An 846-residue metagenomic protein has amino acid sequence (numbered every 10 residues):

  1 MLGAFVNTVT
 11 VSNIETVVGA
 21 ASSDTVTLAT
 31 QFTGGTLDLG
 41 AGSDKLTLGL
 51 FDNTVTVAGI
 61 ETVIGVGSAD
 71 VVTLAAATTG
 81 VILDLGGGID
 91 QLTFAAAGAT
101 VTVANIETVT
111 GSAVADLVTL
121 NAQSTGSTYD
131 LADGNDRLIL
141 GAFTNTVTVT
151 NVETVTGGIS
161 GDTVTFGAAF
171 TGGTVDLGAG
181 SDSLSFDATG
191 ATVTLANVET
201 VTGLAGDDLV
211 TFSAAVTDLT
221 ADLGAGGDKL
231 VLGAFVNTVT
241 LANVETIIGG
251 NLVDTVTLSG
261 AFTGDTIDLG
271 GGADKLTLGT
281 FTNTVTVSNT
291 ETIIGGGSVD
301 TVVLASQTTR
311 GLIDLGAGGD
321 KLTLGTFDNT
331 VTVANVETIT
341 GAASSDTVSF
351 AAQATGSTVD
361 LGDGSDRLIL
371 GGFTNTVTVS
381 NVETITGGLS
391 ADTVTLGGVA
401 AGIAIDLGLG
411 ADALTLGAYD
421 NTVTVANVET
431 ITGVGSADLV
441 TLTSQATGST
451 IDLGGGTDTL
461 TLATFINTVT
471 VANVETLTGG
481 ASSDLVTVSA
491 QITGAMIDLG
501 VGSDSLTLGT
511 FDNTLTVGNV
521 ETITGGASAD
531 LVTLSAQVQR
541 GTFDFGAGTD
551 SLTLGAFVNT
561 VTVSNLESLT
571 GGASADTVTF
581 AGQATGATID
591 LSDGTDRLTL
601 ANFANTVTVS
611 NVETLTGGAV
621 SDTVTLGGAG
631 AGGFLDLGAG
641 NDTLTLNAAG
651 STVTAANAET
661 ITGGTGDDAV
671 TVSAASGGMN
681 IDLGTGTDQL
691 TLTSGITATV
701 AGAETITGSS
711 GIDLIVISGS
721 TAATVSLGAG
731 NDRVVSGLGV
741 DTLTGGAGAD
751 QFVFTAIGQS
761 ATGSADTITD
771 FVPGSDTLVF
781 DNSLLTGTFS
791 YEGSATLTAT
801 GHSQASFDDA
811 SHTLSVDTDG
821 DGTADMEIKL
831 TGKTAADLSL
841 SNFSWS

Functional and structural regions predicted by a protein language model:
G3, A20-S22, A29-Q31, G40 (+67 more regions): Extracellular repeat turn/loop positions enriched in glycine and acidic/polar residues, especially those that create
F5-N13, Q31, F51-V55, T78 (+19 more regions): Feature detects tandemly repeated or modular, low-complexity segments in exposed regions of proteins across compartments
V9, V17, V26-L28, L37 (+81 more regions): Hydrophobic "rung" positions of tandem beta-strand repeat architectures that form parallel beta-solenoids
S43, L138, S181-L184, A411 (+7 more regions): Short, basic/low-complexity N-terminal boundary segments at the transition from targeting/disordered tails
G59, G87-I89, V103-N105, D133 (+18 more regions): A short, compositionally biased
T660, T705, T721, R733 (+1 more regions): Acidic glycine/aspartate-rich repeat arrays in secreted/surface proteins
